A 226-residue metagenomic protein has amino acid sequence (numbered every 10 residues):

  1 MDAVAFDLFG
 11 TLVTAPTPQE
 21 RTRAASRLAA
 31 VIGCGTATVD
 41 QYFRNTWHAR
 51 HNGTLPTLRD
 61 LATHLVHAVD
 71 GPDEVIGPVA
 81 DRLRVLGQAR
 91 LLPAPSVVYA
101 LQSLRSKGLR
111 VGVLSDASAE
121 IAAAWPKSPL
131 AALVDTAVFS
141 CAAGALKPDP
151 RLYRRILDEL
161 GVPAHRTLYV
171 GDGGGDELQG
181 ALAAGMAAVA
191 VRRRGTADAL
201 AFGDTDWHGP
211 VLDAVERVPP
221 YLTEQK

Functional and structural regions predicted by a protein language model:
M1-V4, T14-P18, A30-V31, I76 (+3 more regions): Asp-based, Mg2+/Mn2+-dependent phosphohydrolase catalytic module
M1-Y99, K107: N-terminal helical cap/lid subdomain that shapes the substrate entry/recognition surface in HAD-like hydrolases
